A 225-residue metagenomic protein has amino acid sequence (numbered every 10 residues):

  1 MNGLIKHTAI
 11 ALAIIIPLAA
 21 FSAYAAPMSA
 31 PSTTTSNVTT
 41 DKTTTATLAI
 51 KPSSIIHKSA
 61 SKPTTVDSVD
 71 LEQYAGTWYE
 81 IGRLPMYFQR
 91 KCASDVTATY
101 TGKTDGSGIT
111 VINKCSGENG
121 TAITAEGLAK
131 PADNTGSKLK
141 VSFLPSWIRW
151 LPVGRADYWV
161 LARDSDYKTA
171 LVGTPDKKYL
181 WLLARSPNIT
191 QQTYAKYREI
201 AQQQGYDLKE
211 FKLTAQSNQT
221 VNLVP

Functional and structural regions predicted by a protein language model:
N2-I10, P17-P225: A beta-rich soluble binding module of mature secreted/lumenal proteins
